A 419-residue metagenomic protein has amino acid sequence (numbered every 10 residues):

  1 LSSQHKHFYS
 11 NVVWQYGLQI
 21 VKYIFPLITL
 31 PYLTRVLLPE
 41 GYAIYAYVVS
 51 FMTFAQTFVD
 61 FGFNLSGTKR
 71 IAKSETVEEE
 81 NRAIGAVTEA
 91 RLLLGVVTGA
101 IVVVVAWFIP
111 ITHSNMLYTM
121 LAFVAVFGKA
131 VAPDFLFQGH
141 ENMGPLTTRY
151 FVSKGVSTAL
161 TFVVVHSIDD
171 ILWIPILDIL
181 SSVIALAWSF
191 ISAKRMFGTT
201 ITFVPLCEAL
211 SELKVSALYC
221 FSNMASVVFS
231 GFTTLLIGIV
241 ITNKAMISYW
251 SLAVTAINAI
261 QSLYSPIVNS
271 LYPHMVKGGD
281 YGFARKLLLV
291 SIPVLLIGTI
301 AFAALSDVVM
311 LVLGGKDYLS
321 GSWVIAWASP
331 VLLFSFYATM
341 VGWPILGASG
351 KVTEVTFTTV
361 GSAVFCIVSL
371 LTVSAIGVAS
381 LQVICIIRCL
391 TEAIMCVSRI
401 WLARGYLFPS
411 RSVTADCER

Functional and structural regions predicted by a protein language model:
L1-Q4, F8, G144-T147, I171-I174 (+5 more regions): Interhelical loop/hinge segments that connect adjacent transmembrane helices in multipass membrane
Q4, G67, P133-G144, V165-H166 (+6 more regions): C-terminal transmembrane helix end/exit motif
H7-N64, T158, L218-V240, K244 (+5 more regions): Signature of the first transmembrane helix
S10-K22, V48, T53, T57-A106 (+2 more regions): Membrane-water interface segments that mark the loop-to-transmembrane alpha-helix transition
D60-E75, I257-D280, W343-A348: Helix-loop junctions and terminal segments of transmembrane helices in multi-pass membrane transport/translocation
A106-A122, K244, L305-F336: Interfacial segments at transmembrane-helix termini and the short loops linking adjacent helices
M116, M120-F123, T147-F197, V254 (+2 more regions): Hydrophobic alpha-helical transmembrane segments
M116, V126-R149, P273-K277, L332-V360: Membrane-interface junctions at transmembrane-helix termini in multi-pass inner-membrane proteins
